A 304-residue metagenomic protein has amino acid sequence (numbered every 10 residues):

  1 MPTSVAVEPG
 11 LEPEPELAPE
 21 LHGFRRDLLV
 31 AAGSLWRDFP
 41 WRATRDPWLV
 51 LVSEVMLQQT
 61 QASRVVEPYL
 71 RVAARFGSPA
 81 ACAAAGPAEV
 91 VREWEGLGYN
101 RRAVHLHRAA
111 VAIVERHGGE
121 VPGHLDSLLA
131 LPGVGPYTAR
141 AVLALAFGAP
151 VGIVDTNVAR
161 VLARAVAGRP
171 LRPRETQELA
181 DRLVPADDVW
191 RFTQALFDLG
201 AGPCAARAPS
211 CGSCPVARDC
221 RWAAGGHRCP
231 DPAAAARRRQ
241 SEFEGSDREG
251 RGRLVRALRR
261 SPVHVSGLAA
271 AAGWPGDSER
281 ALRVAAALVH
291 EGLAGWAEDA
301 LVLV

Functional and structural regions predicted by a protein language model:
M1-P19, V304: Actinobacteria-biased recognition of intrinsically disordered, low-complexity terminal regions
P15, H22, S278-L282: Low-complexity, intrinsically disordered regions enriched in charged/polar residues
A18, R26-D27, A31-R251, A257-V265 (+3 more regions): Catalytic cores of DNA base-excision repair glycosylases
V142, R283-A287, V302-V304: Residues in the recognition helix of alpha-helical DNA-binding motifs
P275-V289: Short amphipathic alpha-helical interaction segments
V289-L301: A short, conserved structural fragment
